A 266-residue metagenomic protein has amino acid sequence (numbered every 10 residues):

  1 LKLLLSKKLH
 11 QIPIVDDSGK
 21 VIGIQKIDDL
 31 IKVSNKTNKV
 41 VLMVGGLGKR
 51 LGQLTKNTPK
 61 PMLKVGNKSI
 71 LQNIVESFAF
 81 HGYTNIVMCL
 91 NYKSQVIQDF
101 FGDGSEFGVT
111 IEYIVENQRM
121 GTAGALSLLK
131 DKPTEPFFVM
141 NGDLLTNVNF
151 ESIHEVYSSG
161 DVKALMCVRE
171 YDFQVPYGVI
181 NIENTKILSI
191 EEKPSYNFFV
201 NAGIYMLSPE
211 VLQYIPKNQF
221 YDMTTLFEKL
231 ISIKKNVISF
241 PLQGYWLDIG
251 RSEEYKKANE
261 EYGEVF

Functional and structural regions predicted by a protein language model:
L1-K8, V15-D16: The conserved cystathionine-beta-synthase
H10, I22-L30: Short hydrophobic beta-strand motif reused across regulatory alpha/beta modules
H10, T84-N85, E135, K163: Short acidic/polar active-site loop segments enriched in Thr and Asp
D28-V40, F199: A short, polar/charged loop-to-alpha-helix boundary motif
N35-Q95, V109: N-terminal glycine-rich phosphate-binding loop and ensuing alpha1 helix
S105-N184: Conserved beta-loop-beta/alpha segment of the NTase-like Rossmann-fold superfamily that binds/positions NTPs
F137-F138, L145, E151-S158, Y171-Q174 (+1 more regions): Catalytic-core segments of class I nucleotidyltransferases/pyrophosphorylases that form NMP-activated intermediates
